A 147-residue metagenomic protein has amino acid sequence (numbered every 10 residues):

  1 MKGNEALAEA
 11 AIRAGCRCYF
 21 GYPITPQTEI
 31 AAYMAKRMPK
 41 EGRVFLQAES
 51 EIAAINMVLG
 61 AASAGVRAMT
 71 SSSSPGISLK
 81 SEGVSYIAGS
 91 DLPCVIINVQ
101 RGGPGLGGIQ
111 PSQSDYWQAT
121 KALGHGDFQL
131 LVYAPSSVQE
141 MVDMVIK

Functional and structural regions predicted by a protein language model:
M1-A122: Thiamine diphosphate
P111-K147: Conserved thiamine diphosphate
